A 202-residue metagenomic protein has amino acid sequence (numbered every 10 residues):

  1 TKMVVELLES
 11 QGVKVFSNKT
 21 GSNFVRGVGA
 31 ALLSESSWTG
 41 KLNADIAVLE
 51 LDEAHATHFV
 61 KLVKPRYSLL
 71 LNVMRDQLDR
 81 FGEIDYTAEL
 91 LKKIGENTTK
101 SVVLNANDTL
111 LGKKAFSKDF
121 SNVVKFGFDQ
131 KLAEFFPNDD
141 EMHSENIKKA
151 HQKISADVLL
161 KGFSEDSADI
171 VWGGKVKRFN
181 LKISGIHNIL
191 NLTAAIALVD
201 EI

Functional and structural regions predicted by a protein language model:
T1-N122: Phosphate-binding loop of NTP-binding sites
N43, L70, M74-I202: Acidic, Mg2+-coordinating active-site environments of NTP-dependent enzymes
